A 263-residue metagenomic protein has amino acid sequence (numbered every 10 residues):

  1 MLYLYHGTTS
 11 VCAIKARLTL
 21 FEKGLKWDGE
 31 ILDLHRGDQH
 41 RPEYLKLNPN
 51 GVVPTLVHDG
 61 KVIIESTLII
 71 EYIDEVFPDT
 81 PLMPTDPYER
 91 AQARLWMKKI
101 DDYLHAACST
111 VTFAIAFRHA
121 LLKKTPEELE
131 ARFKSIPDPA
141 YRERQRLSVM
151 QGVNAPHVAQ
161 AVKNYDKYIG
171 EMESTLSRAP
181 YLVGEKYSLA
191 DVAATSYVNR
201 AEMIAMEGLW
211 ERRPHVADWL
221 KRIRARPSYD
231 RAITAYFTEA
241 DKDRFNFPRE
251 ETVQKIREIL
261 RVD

Functional and structural regions predicted by a protein language model:
M1-P139, G152, E250, R257-D263: GST-like domain detector, emphasizing the conserved glutathione-binding G-site in the N-terminal thioredoxin-like
G7, D33, L189, Y236-F237: Short, solvent-exposed turn/loop segments enriched in Gly/Ser/Thr/Pro and often Arg
I14, V183, D191, V198-D263: C-terminal or late-domain output modules
D28, V52, G184, R231-A232: A local structural micro-motif
L45, A91-R94, A193, A217 (+1 more regions): Generic structural signal for individual residues within well-ordered alpha-helical segments across diverse proteins
P49, K98, S177, Y197 (+1 more regions): Residue-level marker of positions within ordered structural domains that often coincide with functionally constrained
F77, L176-A179, P227, Y236: A general structural signal marking secondary-structure boundaries and capping sites
L104-K221, A225: GST-like fold's C-terminal all-alpha helical module
